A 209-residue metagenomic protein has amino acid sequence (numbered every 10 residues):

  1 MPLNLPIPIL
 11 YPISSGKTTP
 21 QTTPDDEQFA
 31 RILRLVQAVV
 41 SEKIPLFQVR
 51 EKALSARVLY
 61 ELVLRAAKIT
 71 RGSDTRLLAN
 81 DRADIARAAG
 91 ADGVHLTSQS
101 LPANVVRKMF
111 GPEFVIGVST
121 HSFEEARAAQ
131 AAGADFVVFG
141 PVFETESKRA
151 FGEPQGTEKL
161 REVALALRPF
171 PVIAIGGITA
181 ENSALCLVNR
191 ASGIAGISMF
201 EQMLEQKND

Functional and structural regions predicted by a protein language model:
M1-S100, K108-D135, E162-P171, T179-N189 (+1 more regions): Conserved N-terminal beta1-alpha1 strand-loop-helix module at the mouth
G140, T145: Short, flexible catalytic-loop segment of classical short-chain dehydrogenase/reductase
S147-R149: Glycine/threonine-rich flexible loop motifs
G152: Glycine-rich ATP-lid loops
Q155-R161: Glycine-rich S-adenosyl-L-methionine
S192-G193: C-terminal structural segments of small proteins and small subunits
